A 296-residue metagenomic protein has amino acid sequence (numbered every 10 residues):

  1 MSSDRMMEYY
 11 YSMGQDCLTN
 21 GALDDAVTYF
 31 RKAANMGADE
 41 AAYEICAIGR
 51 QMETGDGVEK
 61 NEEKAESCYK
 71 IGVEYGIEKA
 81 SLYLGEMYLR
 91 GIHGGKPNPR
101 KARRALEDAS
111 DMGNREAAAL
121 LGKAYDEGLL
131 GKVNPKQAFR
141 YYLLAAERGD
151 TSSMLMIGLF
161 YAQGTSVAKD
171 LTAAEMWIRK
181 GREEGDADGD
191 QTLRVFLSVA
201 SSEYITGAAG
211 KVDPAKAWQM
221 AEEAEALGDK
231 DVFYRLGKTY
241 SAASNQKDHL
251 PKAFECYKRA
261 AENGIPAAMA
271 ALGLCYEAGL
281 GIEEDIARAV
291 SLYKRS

Functional and structural regions predicted by a protein language model:
M1-G21: N-terminal leader/linker segments that initiate helical-solenoid repeat arrays
R5, M36-E40, I45, T54-D56 (+13 more regions): Short helix-capping/linker turns of helical repeat alpha-solenoids
Y11-C17, E44-T54, S81-R90, L120-E127 (+5 more regions): Hydrophobic face of amphipathic alpha-helices that form TPR/SEL1-like repeat modules and related alpha-solenoid
G21-Y29, E59-C68, G95-A105, K132-Y141 (+4 more regions): Structural signature of tandem alpha-helical TPR/SEL1-like repeats, specifically the intra-repeat loop/turn
A33, I71-G72, D108-A109, L144-A145 (+4 more regions): Canonical positions in the second alpha-helix
E63-H93, R100-D108, L120-K123, E127: A generic tandem-repeat structural signature
V133-F139, L143, R148-Q163, A168 (+1 more regions): Ankyrin-repeat and related helical/solenoid repeat scaffolds used for protein-protein interactions
L155-M156, E175-E183, A187-E203, Q219 (+1 more regions): Core solenoid repeat modules with strong leucine/isoleucine-rich periodicity, prominently canonical LRR arrays but also
